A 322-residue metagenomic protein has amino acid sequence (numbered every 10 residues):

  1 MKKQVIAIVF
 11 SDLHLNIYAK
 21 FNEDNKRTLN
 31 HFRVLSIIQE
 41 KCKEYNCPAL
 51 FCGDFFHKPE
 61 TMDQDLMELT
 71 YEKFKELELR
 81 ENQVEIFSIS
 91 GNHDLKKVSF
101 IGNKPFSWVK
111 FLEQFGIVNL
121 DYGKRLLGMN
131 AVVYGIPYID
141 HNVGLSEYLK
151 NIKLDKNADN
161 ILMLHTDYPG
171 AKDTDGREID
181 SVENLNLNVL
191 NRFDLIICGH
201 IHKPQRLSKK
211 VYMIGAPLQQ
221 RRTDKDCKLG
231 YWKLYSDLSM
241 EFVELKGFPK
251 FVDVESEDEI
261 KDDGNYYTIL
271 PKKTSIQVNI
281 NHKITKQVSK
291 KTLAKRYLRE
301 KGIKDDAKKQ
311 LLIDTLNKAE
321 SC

Functional and structural regions predicted by a protein language model:
M1-E68, E72-K73, N82, L154-K156: N-terminal active-site segment of His-dependent metallophosphoesterases
V9, F51, S88, L162 (+1 more regions): Structural beta-sheet core signal
S11-L15, D54-F55, N92-D94, I136-I139 (+4 more regions): Active-site metal-binding loops of divalent metal-dependent hydrolases
A19-F21, G53-F74, S90, L95-Q114 (+2 more regions): Metal-dependent catalytic neighborhoods of phosphoester/phosphodiester hydrolases
E44, Y235-C322: Accessory, non-catalytic peripheral segments of nucleic-acid enzymes
C47, L79-I86, A158, R192-D194: A short helix->loop->beta-strand "cap" motif at the edges of active sites that frequently abuts
T70, S88-S90, D94-L185, I214-P217 (+1 more regions): Conserved catalytic scaffold of divalent metal-dependent phosphoesterases
T174-S239: Conserved beta-sheet core of the metallophosphoesterase superfamily
